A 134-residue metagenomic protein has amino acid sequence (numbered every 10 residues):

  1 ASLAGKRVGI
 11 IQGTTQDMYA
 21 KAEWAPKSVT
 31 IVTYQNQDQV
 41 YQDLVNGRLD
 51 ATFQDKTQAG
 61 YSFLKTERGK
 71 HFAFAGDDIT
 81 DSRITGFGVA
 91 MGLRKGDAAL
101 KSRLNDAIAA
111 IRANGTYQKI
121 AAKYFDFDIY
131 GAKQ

Functional and structural regions predicted by a protein language model:
A1-Q134: Proline/Glycine/Serine-rich low-complexity intrinsically disordered segments that serve as flexible stalks/linkers
